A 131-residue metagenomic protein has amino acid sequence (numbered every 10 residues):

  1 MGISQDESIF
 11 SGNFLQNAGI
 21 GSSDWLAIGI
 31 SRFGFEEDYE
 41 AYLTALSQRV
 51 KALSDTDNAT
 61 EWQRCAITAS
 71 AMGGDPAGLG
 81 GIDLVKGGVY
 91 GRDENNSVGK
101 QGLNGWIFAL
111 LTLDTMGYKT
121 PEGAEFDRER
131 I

Functional and structural regions predicted by a protein language model:
M1-I131: Preference for long, amphipathic alpha-helical scaffolds in soluble/luminal domains and all-alpha bundles
